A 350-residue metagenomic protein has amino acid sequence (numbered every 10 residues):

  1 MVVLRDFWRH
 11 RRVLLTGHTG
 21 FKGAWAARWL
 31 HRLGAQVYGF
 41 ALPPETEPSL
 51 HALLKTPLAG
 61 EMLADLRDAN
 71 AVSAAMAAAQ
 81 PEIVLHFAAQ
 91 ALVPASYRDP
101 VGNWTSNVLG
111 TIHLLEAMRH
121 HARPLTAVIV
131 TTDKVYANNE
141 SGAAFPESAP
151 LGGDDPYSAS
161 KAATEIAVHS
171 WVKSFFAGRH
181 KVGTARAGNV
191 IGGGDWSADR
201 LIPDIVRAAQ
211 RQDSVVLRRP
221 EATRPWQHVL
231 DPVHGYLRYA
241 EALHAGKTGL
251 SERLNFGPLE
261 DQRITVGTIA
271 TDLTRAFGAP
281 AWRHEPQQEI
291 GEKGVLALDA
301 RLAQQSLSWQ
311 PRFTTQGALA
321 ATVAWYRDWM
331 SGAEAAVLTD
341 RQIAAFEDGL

Functional and structural regions predicted by a protein language model:
M1-A187, A345-F346: N-terminal Rossmann-like NAD(P)+-binding domain of SDR-like oxidoreductases, especially those catalyzing
T16, L66, T105-V108, Y157 (+6 more regions): Short, solvent-exposed loop/helix junctions and linker helices that flank or host conserved functional motifs
A26, L50, D204, D299-A300: Residues within well-ordered alpha-helices
R32-L33, A64, A209-L350: C-terminal substrate-binding subdomain of Rossmann-fold SDR/epimerase-dehydratase oxidoreductases
P44, D68, K134, N189 (+3 more regions): Residue-level detector of flexible, active-site-proximal loop/helix-junction positions within diverse enzyme catalytic
T46, L54, G194-A198, Q262 (+2 more regions): Residue-level signature of the cytosolic catalytic core of signaling kinases
A69-N70, E82, P94, V101 (+7 more regions): Residues in well-ordered alpha-helical elements
N139-A144, S148, P156, A162-K247 (+2 more regions): NAD(P)-dependent short-chain dehydrogenase/reductase
